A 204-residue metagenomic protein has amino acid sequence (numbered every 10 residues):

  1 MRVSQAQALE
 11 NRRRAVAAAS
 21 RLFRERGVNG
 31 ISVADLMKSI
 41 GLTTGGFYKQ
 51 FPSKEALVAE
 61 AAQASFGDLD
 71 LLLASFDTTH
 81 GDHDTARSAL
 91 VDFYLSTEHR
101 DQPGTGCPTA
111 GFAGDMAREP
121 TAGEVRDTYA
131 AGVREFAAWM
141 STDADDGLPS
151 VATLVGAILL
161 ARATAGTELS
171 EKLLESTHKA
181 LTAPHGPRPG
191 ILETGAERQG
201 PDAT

Functional and structural regions predicted by a protein language model:
M1-E10, P187-T204: N-terminal intrinsically disordered/low-complexity leader segments
A8, H83, R87, D146-S150: Short amphipathic alpha-helix in the helical subdomain of ABC transporter nucleotide-binding domains
R14, L22-A56, E60: Helix-turn-helix
E60, A74-G106: Hydrophobic alpha-helical connector segments
Q63-L69: Short, basic, alpha-helical segments at the C-terminal edge of helix-turn-helix-like DNA-binding modules
A86-A89, R100-A130: Amphipathic alpha-helical segments used for helix-helix packing
L90, Y94, T109-A113, S150-A157: Short alpha-helical scaffolding segments that buttress acidic/His motifs in well-ordered protein cores
P120-R134, M140-E193, T204: Hydrophobic/aromatic-rich alpha-helical bundle segments in the mid-to-C-terminal region
